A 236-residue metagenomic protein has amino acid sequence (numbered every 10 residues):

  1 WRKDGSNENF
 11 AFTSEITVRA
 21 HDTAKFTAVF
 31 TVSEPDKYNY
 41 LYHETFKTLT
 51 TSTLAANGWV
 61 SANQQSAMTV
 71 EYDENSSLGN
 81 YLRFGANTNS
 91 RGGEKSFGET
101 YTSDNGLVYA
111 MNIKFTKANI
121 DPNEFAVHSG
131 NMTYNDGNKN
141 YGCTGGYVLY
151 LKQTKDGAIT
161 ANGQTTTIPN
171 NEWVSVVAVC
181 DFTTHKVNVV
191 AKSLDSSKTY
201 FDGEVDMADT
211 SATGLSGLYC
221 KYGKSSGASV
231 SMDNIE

Functional and structural regions predicted by a protein language model:
W1-T13: Surface-exposed interfaces of beta-sheet-rich extracellular modules
F12-P35: Conserved "repeat-terminator" motif of extracellular CCP/Sushi domains
F46, D233-E236: Extracellular beta-strand elements of beta-rich domains used for carbohydrate recognition/degradation or cell-matrix
T50-R83: Extracellular glycan-recognition surfaces and repeat-rich motifs
Y81-Q153: Secretory/extracellular carbohydrate-interaction modules and structurally similar beta-sandwich "look-alikes"
K155-S175: Short, aromatic/His-centered strand-loop micro-motif at the edge of beta-sheets
E172-F182, V187-V189: Short tryptophan-centered beta-strand motifs in secreted/extracellular beta-sheet-rich domains of glycan-recognition
D202-S231: Flexible glycan-contacting loops in extracellular carbohydrate-active proteins
